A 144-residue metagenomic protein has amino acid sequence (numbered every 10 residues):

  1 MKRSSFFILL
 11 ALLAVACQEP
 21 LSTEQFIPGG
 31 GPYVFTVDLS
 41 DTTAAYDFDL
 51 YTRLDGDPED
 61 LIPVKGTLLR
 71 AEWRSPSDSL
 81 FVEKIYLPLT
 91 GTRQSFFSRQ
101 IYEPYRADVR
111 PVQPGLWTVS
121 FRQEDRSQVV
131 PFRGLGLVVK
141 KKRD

Functional and structural regions predicted by a protein language model:
L13-A16: C-terminal motif of bacterial Sec signal peptides marking the signal peptidase cleavage site
Q25-Y46: Post-signal peptide N-terminal segment of mature Sec-exported envelope proteins
T43-L50, V109-S127: Noncatalytic modules at the cell exterior or secretory-pathway interfaces, chiefly beta-strand-rich lectin/adhesion
L50-L61: Short amphipathic, basic-aromatic surface patches that mediate peripheral association with negatively charged
L61-L69: Short coil-to-beta strand junction motifs in C2/discoidin
I62, S127-V138: Edge beta-strands of jelly-roll/beta-sandwich modules across compartments, strongly enriched in secreted/luminal
K84-P111: An anionic, turn-rich surface loop/hairpin at beta-sheet edges that serves as a generic interaction/coordination patch
